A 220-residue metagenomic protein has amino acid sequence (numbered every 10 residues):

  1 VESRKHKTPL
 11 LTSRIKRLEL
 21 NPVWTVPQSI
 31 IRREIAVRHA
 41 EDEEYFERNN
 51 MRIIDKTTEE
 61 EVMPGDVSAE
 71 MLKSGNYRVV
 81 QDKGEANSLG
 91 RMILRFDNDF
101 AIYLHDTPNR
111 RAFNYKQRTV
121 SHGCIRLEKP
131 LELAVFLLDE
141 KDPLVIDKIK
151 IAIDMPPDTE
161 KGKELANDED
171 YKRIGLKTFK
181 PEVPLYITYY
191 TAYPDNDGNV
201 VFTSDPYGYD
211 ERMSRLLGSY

Functional and structural regions predicted by a protein language model:
V1-Y220: Well-ordered beta-sheet/strand-loop patches within structured domains
